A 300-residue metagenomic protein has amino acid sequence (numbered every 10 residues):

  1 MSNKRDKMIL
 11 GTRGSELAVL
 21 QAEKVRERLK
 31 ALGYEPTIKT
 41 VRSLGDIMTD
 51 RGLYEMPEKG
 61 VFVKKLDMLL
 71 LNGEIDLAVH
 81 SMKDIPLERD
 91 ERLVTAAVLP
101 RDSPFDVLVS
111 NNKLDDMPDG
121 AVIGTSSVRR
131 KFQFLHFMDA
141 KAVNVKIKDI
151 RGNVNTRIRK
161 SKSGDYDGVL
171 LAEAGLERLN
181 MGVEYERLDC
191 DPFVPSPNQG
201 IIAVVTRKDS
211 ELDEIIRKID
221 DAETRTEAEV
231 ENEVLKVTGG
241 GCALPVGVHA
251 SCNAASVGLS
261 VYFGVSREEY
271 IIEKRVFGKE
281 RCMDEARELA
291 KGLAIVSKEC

Functional and structural regions predicted by a protein language model:
S2-R42, M48, E55, H136 (+1 more regions): Small-molecule-sensing regulatory modules
I9-G11, A78, A96, G124 (+1 more regions): Short, well-ordered beta-strand segments
R51-L77: Short, structured active-site "lid" loops
E74-S81, D167-A172: Paired acidic/hydrophobic, glycine-rich loop segments that form the ligand-binding mouth/hinge of periplasmic-binding
M82-I85, A174-L176: Short glycine-rich anion-binding loops that position phosphate/pyrophosphate groups of nucleotides and phosphorylated
M82-K83, E91-N144: A conserved helix-loop-strand patch within extracytoplasmic ligand-binding domains of the periplasmic binding
